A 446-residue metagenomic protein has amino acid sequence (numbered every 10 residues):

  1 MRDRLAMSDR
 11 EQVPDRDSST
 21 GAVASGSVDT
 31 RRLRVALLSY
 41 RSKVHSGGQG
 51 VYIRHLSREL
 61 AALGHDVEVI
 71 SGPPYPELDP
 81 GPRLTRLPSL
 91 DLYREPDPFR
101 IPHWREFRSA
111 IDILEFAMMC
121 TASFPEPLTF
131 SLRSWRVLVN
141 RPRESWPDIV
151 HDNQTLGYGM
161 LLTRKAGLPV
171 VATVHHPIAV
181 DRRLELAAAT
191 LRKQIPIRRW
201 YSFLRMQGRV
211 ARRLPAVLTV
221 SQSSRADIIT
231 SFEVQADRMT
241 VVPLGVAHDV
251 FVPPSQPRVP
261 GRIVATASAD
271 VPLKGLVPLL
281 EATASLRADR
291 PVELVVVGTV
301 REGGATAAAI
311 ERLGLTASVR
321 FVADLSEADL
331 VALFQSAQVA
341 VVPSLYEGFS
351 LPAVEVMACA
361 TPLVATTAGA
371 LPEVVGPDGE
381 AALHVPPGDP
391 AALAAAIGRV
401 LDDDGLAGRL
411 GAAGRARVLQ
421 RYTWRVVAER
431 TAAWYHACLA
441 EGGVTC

Functional and structural regions predicted by a protein language model:
P98-A122, R164-G208: Acceptor-binding helix/loop patch of EC 2.4 sugar-transfer enzymes, predominantly nucleotide-sugar-dependent
S223, G245: Carbohydrate-associated surface elements
S255-T283, V295: Conserved donor-binding/catalytic core segment of Leloir-type glycosyltransferases
T306-A328: Nucleotide-activated donor-binding/catalytic signature segment of Leloir-type glycosyltransferases, i.e., the conserved
D324, A332-A337: Short alpha-helical donor nucleotide-sugar binding micro-motif in glycosyltransferases
L345: Aromatic "clamp/platform" in nucleotide-sugar-dependent glycosyltransferases that forms part of the donor/acceptor
P362-A365: Short hydrophobic beta-strand element within catalytic cores of glycosyltransferases and related nucleotide-activated
P377-D378, A382-P390, R399-D404: Conserved acidic donor-binding segment of nucleotide-sugar-dependent glycosyltransferases
